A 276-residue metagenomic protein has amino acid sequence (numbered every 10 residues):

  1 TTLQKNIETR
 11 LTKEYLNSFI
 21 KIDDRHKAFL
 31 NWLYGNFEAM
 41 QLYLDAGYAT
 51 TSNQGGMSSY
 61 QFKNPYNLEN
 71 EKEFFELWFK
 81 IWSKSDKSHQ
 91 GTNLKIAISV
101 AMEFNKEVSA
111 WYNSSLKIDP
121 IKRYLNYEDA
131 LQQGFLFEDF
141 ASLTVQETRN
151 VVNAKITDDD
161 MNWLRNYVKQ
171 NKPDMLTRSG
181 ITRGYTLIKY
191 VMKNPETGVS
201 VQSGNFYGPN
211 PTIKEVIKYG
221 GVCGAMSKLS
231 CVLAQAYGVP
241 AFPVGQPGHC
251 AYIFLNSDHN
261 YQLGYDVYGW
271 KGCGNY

Functional and structural regions predicted by a protein language model:
T1-I20: Intrinsically disordered, low-structural-confidence terminal and linker regions
T12, L16, N36, D45 (+3 more regions): Tryptophan-centered motif/residue detector
D24-E215: Secondary-structure boundary elements
N205-Y219, G224-Y276: Hydrophobic/aromatic-rich core segments of domains that either
